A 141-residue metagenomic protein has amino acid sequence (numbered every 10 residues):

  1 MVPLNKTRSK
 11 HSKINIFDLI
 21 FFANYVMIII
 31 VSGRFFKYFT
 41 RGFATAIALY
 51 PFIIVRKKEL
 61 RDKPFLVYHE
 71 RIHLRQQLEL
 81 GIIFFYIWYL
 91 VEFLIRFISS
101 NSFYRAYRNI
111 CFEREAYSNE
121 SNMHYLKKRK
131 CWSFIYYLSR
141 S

Functional and structural regions predicted by a protein language model:
P3-K6, K10-F17, F21-T45, F84-S141: Metalloprotease/metallohydrolase-associated module, dominated by Zn2+-dependent proteases
I16-D18, Y38-F39, K63-H73: Short charge-dense sequence patches
A46, F52-V67: Short pre-active-site segment immediately N-terminal to the catalytic Zn-binding motif
L66, I72, Q76, R108-F112: Soluble or luminal CAZymes and related metallo-dependent hydrolases
R71-Y86: Catalytic Zn2+-binding segment of zinc metalloproteases
